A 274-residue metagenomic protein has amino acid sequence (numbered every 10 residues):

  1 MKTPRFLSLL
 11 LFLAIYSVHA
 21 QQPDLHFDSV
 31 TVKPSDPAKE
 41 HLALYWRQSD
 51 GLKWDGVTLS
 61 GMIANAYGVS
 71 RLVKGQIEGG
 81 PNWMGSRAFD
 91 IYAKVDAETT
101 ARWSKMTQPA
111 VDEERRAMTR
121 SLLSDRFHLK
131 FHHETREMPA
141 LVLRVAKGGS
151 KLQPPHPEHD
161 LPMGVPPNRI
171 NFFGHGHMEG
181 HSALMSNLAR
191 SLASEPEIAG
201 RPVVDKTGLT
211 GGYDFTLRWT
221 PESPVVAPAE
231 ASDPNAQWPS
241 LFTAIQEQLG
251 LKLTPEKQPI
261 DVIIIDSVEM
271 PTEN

Functional and structural regions predicted by a protein language model:
K2-N274: Beta-strand-rich assembly/attachment modules of structural machines
